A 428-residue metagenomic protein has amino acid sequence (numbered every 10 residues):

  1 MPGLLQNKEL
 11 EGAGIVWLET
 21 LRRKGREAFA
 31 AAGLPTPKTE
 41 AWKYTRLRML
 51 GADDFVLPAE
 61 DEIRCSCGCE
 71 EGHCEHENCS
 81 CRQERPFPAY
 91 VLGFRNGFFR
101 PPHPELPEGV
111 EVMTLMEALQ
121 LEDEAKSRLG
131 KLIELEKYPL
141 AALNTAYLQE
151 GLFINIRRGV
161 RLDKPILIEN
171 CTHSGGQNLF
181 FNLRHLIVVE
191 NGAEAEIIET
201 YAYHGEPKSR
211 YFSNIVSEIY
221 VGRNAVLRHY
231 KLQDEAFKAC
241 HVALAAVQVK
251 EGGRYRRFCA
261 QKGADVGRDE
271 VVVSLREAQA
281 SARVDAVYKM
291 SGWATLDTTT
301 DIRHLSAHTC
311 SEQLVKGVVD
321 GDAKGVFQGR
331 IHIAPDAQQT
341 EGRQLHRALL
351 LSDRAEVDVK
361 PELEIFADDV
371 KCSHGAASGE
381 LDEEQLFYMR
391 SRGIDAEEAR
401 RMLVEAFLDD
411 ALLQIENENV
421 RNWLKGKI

Functional and structural regions predicted by a protein language model:
M1-V216, V226: Short, low-to-moderate order helix/coil transition modules at the start of elongated helical scaffolds
L119-I394, L408, L412-I428: Conserved beta-strand/loop scaffold segments within soluble protein domains that form the structured core and edges
